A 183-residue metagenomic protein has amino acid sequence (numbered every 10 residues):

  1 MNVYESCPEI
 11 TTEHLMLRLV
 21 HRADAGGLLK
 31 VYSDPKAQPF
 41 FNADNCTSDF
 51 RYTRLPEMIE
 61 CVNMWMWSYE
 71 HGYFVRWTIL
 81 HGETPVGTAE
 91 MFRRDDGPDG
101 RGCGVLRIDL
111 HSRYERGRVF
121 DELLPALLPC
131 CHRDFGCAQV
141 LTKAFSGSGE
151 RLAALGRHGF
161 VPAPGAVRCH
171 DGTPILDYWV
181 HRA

Functional and structural regions predicted by a protein language model:
M1-Y114, P129-C130, D134-A138, K143-E150 (+1 more regions): GNAT-family acyltransferases
Y114, R118-L127: Conserved acetyl-CoA pyrophosphate-binding loop and the N-cap/start of the following alpha-helix in GNAT-like
